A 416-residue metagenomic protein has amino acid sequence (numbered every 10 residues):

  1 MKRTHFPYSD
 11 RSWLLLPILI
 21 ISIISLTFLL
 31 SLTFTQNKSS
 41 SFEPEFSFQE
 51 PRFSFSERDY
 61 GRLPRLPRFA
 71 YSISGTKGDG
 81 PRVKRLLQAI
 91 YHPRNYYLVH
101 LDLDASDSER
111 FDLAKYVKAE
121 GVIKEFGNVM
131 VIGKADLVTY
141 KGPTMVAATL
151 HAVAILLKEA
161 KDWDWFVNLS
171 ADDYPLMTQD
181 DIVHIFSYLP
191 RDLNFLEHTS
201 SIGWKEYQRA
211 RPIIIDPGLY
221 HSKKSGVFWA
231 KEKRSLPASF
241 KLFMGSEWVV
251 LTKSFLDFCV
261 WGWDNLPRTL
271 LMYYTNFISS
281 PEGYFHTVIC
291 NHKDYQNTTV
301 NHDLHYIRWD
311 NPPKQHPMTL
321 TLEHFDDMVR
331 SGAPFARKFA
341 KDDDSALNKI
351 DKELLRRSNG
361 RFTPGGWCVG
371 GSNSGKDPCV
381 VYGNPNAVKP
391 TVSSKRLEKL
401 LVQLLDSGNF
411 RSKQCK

Functional and structural regions predicted by a protein language model:
K2-K416: ER/Golgi luminal nucleotide-sugar-dependent glycosyltransferases, focusing on the catalytic module
